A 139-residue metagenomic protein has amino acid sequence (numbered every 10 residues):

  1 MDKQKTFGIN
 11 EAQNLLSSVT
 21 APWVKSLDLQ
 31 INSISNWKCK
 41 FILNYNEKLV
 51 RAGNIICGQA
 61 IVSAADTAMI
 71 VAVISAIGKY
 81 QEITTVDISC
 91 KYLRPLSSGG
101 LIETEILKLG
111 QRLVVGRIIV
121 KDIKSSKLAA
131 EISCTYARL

Functional and structural regions predicted by a protein language model:
M1-L139: Terminal targeting signals and extreme-terminal segments of soluble enzymes
